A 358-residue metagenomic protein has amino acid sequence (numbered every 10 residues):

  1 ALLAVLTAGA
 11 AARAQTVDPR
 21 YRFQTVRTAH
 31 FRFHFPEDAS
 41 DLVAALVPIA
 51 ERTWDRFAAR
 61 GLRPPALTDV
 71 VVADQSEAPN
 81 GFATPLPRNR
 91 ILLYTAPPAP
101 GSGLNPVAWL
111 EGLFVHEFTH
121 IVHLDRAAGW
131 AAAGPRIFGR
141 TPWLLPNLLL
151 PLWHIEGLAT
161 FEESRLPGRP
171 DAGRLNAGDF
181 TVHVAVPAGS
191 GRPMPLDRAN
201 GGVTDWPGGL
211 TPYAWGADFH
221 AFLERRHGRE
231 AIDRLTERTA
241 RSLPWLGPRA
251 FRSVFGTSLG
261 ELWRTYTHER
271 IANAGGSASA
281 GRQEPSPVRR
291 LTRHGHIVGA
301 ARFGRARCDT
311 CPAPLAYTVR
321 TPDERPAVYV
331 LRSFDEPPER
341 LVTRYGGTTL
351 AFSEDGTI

Functional and structural regions predicted by a protein language model:
A1, Q15-R27, E51, W206-T211 (+1 more regions): Beta/coil-rich, acidic/histidine-enriched accessory regions frequently appended to metallopeptidases
A1-A8: Bacterial N-terminal signal peptides
G9-R13: Signal peptide processing junction and immediate N-terminal pro/mature segment of secreted/exported proteins
A14-P151, G168, G202-W206, L246: Juxtacatalytic substrate-recognition/specificity segment
F57, L149-G173, F180-G256: Active-site-proximal alpha-helical
A59-A66, R225, R229-I232, R289-L291: Surface-exposed helix-capping loop/turn segments at secondary-structure junctions
E111-T119, E156, T160-R165, G356: Internal hydrophobic scaffold segments of catalytic domains
G129, L175-N176: Short coil/turn segments at secondary-structure boundaries
